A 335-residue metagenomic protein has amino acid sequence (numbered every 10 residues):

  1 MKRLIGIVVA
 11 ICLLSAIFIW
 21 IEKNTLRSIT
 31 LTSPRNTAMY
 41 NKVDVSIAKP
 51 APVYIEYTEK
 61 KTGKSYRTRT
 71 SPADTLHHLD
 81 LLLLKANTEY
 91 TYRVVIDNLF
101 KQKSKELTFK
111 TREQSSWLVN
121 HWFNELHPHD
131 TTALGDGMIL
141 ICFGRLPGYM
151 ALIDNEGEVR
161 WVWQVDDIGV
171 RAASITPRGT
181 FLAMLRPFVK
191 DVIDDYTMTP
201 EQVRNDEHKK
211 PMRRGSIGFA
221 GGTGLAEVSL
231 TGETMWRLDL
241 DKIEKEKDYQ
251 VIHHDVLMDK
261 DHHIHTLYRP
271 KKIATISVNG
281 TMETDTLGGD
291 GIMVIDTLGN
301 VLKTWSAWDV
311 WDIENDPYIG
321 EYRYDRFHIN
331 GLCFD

Functional and structural regions predicted by a protein language model:
M1-L13: N-terminal Sec-pathway targeting helices
C12, F18-V53, R112-D130: N-terminal non-catalytic regions of secreted/periplasmic and cell-surface proteins
R35, E89, V95-D335: Histidine-/acidic-rich catalytic cores in large beta-rich domains
I47-V53, K61, F143-P147: Short proline/glycine-enriched turn/loop motifs at strand-loop junctions of beta-rich domains
Y57-K64, L99, N155: Change "in extracellular beta-sheet-rich domains … of secreted and cell-surface proteins" to "in beta-sheet-rich domains
T68-D74: Short beta-strand segments within Ig-like beta-sandwich modules, predominantly Fibronectin type-III
T75-D80: Short S/T/G- and acidic-enriched coil/turn segments that sit immediately N-terminal to beta-strands in beta-sandwich
L81-A86: Short, flexible loop/turn segments at beta-strand junctions in immunoglobulin-like and fibronectin type III
